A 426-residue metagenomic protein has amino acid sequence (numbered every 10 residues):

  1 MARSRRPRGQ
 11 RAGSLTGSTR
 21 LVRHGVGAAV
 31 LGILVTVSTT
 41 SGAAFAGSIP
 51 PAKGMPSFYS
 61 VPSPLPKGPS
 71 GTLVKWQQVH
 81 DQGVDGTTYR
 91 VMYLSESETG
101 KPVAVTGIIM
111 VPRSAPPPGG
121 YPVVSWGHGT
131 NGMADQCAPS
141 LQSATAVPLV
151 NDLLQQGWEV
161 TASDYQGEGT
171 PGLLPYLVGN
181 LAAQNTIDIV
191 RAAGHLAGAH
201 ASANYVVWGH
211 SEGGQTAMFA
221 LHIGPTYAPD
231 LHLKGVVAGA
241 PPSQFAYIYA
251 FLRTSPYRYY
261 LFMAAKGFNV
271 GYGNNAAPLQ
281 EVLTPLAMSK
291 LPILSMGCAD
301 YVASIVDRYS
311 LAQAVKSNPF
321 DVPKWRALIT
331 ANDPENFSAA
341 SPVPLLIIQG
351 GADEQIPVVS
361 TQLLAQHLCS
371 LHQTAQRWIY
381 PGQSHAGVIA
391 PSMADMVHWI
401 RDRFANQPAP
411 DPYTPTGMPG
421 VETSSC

Functional and structural regions predicted by a protein language model:
A43-P116, S424-C426: Catalytic-loop region of hydrolases
P62, G239-S338: Accessory cap/linker subdomain of secreted extracellular hydrolases
E98-T106, M110-Q155: Short, surface-exposed "cap/lid" segments of acyl-processing enzymes
G107, A220, V343, P357-H367: Short alpha-helix in the alpha/beta-hydrolase fold that links the catalytic acid
Y176-A197: Alpha/beta-hydrolase active-site loop
R191-Y259: Primarily recognizes the serine-hydrolase "nucleophile elbow" in alpha/beta-hydrolase and SGNH/GDSL folds
S317, D321, R326-L328, Q355 (+1 more regions): C-terminal catalytic histidine-bearing segment of alpha/beta-hydrolase fold enzymes
S341, L346-D353: Short beta-strand/loop motif that positions the catalytic acidic residue of the alpha/beta-hydrolase fold
